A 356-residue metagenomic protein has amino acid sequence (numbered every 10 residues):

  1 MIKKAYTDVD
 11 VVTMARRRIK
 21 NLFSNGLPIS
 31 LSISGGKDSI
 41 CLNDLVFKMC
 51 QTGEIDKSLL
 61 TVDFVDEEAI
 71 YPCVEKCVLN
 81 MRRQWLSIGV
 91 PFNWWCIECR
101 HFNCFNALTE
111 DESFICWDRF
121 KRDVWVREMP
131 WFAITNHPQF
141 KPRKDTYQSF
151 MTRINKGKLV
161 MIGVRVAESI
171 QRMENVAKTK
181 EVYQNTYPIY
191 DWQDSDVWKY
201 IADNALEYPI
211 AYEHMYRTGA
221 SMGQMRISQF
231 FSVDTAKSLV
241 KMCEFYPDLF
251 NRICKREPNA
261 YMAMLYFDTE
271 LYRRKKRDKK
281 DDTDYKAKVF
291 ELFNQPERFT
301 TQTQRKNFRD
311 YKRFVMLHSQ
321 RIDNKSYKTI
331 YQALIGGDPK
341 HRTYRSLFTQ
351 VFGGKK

Functional and structural regions predicted by a protein language model:
M1-S32, K37-K356: Nucleotide-activated chemistry modules centered on ATP-dependent adenylation/adenylyltransferase
